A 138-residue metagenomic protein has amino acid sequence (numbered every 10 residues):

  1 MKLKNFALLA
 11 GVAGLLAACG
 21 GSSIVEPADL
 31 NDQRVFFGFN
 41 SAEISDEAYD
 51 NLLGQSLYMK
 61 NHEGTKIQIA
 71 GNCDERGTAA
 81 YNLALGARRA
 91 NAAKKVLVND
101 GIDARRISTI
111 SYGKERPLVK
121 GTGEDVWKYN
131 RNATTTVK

Functional and structural regions predicted by a protein language model:
M1-L8: Bacterial N-terminal signal peptides that target proteins for export
L15-A18: C-terminal motif of bacterial Sec signal peptides marking the signal peptidase cleavage site
G20-S23: Bacterial signal peptide processing site
N31-Q33, N40, E63-T65, D103-R105 (+1 more regions): Envelope-exposed proteins and targeting segments
Q33, L52-A87, I107-L118: Short, surface-exposed beta-strand segments enriched in small/polar/acidic residues
F36, K94, V98-N99, S108-K138: Short histidine
F39-A70, V98-N99, T135-K138: Periplasmic peptidoglycan-binding/anchoring modules of Gram-negative envelope and division proteins
N40-A48, N61, G77, Y81-R89 (+2 more regions): Extracytoplasmic/periplasmic, Sec-exported soluble proteins
